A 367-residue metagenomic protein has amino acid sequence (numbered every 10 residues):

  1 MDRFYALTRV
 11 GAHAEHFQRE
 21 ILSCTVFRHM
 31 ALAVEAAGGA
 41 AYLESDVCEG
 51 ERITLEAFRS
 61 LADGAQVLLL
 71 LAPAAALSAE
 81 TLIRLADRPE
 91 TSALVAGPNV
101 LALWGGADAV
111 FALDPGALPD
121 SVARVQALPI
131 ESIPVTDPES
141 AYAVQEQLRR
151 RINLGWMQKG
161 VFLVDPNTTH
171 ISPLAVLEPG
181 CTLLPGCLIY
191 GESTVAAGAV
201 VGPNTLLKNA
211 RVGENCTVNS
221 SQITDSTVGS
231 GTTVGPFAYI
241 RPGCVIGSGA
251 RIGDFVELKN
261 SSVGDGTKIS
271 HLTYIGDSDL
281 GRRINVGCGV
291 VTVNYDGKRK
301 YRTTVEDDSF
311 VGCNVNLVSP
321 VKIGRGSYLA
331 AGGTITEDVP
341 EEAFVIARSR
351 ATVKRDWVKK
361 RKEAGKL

Functional and structural regions predicted by a protein language model:
M1-N167, P173, G180, E341-A343 (+1 more regions): Terminal amphipathic alpha-helical/low-complexity segments used for targeting or macromolecular assembly
F162-A347, A351-T352: Structural signal for interior beta-strand "rungs" in well-ordered beta-sheet cores of soluble enzyme domains
